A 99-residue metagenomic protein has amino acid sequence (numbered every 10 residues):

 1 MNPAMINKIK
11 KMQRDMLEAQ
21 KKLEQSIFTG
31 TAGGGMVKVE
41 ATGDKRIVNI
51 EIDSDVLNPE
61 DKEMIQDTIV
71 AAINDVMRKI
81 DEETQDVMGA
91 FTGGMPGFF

Functional and structural regions predicted by a protein language model:
M1-T29, R78-F99: Long amphipathic alpha-helical segments used for membrane anchoring, targeting, substrate engagement, or oligomerization
I9, K45, I69: Residue-level signature of catalytic and energy-coupling elements of molecular machines, predominantly ATP/GTP-dependent
F28-G35, V39-E51: N-terminal intrinsically disordered, cationic/polar leader segments that include organellar targeting peptides
I50-K62: A short interface-forming secondary-structure element
D67, A71-D75, E82: Short, residue-level hotspots on alpha-helical faces of the histone-fold and other alpha-helical interaction modules
